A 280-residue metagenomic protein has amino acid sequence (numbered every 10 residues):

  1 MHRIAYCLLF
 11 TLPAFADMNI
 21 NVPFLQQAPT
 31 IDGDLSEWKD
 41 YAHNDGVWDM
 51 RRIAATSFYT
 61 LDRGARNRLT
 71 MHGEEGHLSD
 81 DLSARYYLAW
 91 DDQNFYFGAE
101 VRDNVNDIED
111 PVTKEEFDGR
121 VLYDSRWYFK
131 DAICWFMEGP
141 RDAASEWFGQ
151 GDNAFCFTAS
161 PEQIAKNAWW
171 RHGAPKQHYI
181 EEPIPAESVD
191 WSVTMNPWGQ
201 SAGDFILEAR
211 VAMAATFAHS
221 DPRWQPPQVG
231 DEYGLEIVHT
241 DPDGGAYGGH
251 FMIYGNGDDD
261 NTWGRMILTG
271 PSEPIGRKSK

Functional and structural regions predicted by a protein language model:
M1-C7: Sec-dependent signal peptide recognition, specifically the positively charged N-region followed immediately by
C7-A16: Hydrophobic h-region of N-terminal signal peptides that target proteins for export in Gram-negative bacteria
A16-K280: Structural preference for beta-rich elements and adjacent junctions enriched in aromatics
